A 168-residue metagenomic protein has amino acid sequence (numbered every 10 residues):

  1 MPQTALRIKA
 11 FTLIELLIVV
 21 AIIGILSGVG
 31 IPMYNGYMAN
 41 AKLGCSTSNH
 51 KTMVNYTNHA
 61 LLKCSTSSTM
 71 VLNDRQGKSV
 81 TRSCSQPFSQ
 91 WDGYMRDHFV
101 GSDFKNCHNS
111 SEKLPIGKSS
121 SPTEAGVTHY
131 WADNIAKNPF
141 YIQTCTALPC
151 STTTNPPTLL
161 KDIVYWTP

Functional and structural regions predicted by a protein language model:
M1-L6: N-terminal secretory signal peptides that target proteins for export/translocation
R7-N35: N-terminal single-pass transmembrane signal-anchor helix
G36-A39, C145: Extracellular/lumenal glycan-associated surfaces
A39-S68: Membrane-proximal N-terminal amphipathic helix
L62-P168: Periplasmic/extracellular, small/polar-rich flexible segments of pilin-like filament-forming proteins
